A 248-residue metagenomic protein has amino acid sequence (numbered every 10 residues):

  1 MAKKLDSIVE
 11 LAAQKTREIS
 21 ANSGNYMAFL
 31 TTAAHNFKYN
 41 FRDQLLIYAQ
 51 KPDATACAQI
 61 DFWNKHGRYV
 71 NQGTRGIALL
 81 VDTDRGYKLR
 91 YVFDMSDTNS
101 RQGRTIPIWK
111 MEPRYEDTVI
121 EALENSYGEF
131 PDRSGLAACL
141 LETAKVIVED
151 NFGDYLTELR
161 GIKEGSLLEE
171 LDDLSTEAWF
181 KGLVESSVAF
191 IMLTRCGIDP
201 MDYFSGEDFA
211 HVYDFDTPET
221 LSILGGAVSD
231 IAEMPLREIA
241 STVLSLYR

Functional and structural regions predicted by a protein language model:
M1-R248: N-terminal accessory/interface modules of nucleic-acid-binding and processing proteins
